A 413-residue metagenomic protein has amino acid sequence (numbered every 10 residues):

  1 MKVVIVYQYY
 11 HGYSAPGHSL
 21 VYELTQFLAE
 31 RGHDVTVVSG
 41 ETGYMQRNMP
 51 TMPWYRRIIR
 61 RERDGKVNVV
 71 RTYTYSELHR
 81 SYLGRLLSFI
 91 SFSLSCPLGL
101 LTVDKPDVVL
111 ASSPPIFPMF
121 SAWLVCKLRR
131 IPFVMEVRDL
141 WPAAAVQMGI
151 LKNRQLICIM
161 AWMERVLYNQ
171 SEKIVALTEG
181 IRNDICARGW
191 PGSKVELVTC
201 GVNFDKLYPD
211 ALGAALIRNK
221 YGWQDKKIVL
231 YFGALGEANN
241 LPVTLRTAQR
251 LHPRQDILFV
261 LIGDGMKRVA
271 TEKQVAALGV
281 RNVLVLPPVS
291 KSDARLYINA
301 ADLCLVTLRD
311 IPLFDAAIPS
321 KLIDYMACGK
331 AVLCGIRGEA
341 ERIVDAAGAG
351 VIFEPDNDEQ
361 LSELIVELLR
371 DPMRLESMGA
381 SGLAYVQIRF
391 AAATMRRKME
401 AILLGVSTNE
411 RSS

Functional and structural regions predicted by a protein language model:
M1-I58, E62, E410-S413: N-terminal subdomain of nucleotide-sugar transferases
E41, G180, G201: Carbohydrate-associated surface elements
T51-R60, Y208-G222: A short helix/loop element that forms part of the nucleotide-sugar donor recognition site in Leloir-type
C186, G192-K194, V202-N219, N240 (+1 more regions): Acidic anion/phosphate-binding donor-loop and adjacent secondary structure in glycosyltransferase catalytic cores
W223-N239, T244-A248, V260: Conserved donor-binding/catalytic core segment of Leloir-type glycosyltransferases
I262-G263, V269-L296: Nucleotide-activated donor-binding/catalytic signature segment of Leloir-type glycosyltransferases, i.e., the conserved
L303-V306, D324-A327, A331-G335: Short hydrophobic beta-strand element within catalytic cores of glycosyltransferases and related nucleotide-activated
A346-A347, V351-D358, E367-M373: Conserved acidic donor-binding segment of nucleotide-sugar-dependent glycosyltransferases
